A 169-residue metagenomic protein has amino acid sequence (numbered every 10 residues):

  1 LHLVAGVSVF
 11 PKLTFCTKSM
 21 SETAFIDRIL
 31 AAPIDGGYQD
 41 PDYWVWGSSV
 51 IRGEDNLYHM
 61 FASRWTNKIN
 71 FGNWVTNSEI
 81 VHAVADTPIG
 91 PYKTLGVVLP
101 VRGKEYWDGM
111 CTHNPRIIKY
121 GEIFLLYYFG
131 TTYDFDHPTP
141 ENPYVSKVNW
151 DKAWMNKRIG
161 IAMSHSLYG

Functional and structural regions predicted by a protein language model:
V7-K12: C-terminal segment of classical bacterial N-terminal signal peptides
L13-G47, I51-M110, I118-G169: Beta-rich carbohydrate-recognition and catalytic domains
